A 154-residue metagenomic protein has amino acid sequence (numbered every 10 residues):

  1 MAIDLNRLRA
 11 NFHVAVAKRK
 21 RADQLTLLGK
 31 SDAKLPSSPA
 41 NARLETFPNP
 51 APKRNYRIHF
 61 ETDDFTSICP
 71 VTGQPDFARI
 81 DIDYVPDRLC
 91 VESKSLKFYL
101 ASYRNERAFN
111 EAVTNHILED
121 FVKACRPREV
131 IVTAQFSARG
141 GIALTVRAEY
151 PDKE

Functional and structural regions predicted by a protein language model:
A2-E154: N-terminal intrinsically disordered, cationic/polar leader segments that include organellar targeting peptides
